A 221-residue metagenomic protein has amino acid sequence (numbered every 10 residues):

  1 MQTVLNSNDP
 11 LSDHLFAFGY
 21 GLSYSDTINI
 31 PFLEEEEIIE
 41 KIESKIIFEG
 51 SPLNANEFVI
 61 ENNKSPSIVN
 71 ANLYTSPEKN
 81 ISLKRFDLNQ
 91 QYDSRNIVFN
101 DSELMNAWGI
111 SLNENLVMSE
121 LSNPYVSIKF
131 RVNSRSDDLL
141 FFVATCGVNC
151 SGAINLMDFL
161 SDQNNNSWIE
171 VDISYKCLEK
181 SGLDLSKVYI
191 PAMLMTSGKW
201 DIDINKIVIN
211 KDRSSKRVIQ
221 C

Functional and structural regions predicted by a protein language model:
M1-Q2: Beta-strand/loop-rich accessory regions of lumenal/periplasmic or secreted enzymes, predominantly carbohydrate-active
N6-N8, Y24, D101-G182, G198-D203 (+1 more regions): Extracellular ligand-binding interfaces
S7-D9, D13-N89, K216-C221: Extracellular carbohydrate-recognition regions
K41, S76, Q90-Y92, E103 (+2 more regions): A generic structural signal for short, non-catalytic loop/turn and secondary-structure boundary residues
V59, L104, L185-K187: Extracellular glycan-associated modules
N80-A107: Short carbohydrate-recognition loop motifs
S94, N210-R213: Short loop/turn segments at secondary-structure transitions that flank enzyme active sites
Y189-L194: Extracellular beta-strand-rich recognition modules
